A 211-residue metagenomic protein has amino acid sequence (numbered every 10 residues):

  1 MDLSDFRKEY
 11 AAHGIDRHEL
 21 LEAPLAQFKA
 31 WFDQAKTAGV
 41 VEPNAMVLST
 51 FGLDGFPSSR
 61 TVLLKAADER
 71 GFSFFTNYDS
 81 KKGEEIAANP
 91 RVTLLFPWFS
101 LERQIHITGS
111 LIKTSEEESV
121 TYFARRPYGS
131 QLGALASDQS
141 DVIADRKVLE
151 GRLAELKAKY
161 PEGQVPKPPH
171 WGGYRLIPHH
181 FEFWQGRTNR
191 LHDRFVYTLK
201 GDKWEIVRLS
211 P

Functional and structural regions predicted by a protein language model:
M1-P211: Binding-site signature for planar aromatic cofactors or substrates
